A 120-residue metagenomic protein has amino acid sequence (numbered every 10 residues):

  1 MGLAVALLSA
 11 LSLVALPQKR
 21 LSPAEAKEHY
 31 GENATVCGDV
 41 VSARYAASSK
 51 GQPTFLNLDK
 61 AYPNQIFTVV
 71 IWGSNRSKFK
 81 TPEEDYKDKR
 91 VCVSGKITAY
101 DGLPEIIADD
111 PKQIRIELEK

Functional and structural regions predicted by a protein language model:
G2-S12: Bacterial N-terminal signal peptides
L13-K120: OB-fold and OB-like single-stranded nucleic-acid-recognition modules and their adjacent interaction interfaces
